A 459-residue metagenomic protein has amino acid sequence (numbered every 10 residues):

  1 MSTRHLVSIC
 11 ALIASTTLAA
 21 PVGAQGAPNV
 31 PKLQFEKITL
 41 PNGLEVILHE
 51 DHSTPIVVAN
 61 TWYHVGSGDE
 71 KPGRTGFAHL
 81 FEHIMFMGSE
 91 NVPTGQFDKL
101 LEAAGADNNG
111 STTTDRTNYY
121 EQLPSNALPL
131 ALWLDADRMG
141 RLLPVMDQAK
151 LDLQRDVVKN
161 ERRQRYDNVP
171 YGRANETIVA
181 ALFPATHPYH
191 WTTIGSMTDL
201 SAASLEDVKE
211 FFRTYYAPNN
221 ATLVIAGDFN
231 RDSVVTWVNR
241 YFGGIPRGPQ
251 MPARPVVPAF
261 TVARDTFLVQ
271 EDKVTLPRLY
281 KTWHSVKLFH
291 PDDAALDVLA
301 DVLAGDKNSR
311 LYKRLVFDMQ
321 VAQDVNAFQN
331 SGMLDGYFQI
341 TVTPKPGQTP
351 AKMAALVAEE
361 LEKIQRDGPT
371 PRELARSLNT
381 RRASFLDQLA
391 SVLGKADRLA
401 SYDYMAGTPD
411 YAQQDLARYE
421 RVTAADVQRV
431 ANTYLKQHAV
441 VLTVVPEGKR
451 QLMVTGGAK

Functional and structural regions predicted by a protein language model:
M1-H5: Positively charged n-region of N-terminal signal peptides that target proteins for export
I9-I13, T17-I47, N230-E271, R278 (+2 more regions): Proteolytic maturation boundary segments
H49, T54-P72, G76-L80, T94-R141 (+6 more regions): M16 family metallopeptidases and their MPP-like homologs
F77-M85, L299: Active-site His/Glu-centered metal-binding helix of metallohydrolases
I84-P93: Catalytic Zn2+-binding segment of zinc metalloproteases
T114-Y120, Q148-N160: Short, glycine/charge-rich beta-strand/loop segments that flank catalytic centers and engage negatively charged groups
Q148, R155, K209-Y241, A439: Non-catalytic, conformational "gating/processing" segments within enzyme and secreted inhibitor domains
R163-N168, V179-A180, Q250-N308: His/Glu-based metal-binding/catalytic segments typifying zinc-dependent metallopeptidases
